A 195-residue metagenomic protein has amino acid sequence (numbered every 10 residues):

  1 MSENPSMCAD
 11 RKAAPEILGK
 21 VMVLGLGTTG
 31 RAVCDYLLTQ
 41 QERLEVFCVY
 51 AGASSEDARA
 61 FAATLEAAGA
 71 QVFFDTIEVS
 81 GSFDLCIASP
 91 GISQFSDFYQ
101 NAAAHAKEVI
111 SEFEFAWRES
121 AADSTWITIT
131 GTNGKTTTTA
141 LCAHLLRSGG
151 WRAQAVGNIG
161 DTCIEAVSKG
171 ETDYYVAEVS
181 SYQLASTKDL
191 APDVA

Functional and structural regions predicted by a protein language model:
M1-S111, F115: N-terminal leader/targeting and accessory segments in enzymes
L38, G81, P90, Q94-A195: Phosphate-binding loop of NTP-binding sites
